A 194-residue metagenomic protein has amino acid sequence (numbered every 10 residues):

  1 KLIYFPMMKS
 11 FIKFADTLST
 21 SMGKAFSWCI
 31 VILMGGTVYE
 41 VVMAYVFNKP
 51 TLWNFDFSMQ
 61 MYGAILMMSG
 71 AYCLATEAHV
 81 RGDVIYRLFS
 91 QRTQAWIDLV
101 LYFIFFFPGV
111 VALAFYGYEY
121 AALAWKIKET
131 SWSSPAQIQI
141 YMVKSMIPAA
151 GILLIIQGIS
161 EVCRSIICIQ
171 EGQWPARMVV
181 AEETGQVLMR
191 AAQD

Functional and structural regions predicted by a protein language model:
K1-D194: Alpha-helical transmembrane segments and membrane-interface helix-loop junctions in multi-pass membrane proteins
